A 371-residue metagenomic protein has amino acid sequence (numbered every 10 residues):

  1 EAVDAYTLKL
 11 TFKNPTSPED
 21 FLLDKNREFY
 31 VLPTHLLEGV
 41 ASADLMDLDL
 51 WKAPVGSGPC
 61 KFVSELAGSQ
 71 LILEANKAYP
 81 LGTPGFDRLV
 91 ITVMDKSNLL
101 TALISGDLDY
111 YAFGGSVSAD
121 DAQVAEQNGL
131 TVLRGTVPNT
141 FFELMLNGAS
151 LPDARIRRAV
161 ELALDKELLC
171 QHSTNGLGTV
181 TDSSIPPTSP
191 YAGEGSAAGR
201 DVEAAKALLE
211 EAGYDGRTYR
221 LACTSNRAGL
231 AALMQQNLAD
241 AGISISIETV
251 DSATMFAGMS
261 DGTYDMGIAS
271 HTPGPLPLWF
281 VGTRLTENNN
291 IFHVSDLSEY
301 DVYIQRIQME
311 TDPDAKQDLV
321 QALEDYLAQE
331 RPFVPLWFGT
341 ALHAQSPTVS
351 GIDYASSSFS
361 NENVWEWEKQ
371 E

Functional and structural regions predicted by a protein language model:
E1-G39: Surface-exposed binding/hinge segments that line and control ligand-binding clefts or catalytic entry sites
E1-V3, S246-M255, F280-P347, E371: Extracytoplasmic/peripheral linker and loop segments enriched in polar/acidic and small residues with frequent Thr/Pro
N26-P84, R88, V202-E203: Gly/Pro-rich hinge or "lid" segments in bacterial periplasmic/extracellular proteins
A67, E210-P273, A341: Ligand/substrate-recognition segments at binding pockets and active sites
E74-Y79, T136-A159, A163, I304-Q305 (+1 more regions): A bilobed periplasmic-binding-protein/Venus flytrap-type ligand-binding module shared by bacterial periplasmic
N76-D121, S244: Ligand-site clamp/hinge motif
P152-Q236, D240-A241, A322, K369-E371: Append "and occasionally in soluble cytosolic enzymes with long acidic Gly/Pro-rich linkers
H343-E371: Long beta-strand-rich cores associated with HINT superfamily self-processing modules
